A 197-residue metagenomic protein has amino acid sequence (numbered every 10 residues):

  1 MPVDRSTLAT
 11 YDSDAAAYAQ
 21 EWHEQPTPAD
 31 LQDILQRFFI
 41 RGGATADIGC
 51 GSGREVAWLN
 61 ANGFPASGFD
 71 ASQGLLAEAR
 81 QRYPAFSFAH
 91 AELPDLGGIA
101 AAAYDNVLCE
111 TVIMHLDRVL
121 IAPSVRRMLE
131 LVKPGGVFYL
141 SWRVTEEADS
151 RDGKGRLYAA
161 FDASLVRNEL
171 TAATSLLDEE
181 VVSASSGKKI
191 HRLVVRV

Functional and structural regions predicted by a protein language model:
M1-A46, G51-A100, L116-P123, R127 (+1 more regions): Class I (Rossmann-like) S-adenosyl-L-methionine-dependent methyltransferase catalytic domain, capturing the SAM-binding
L108: A conserved beta-strand element that flanks and buttresses the S-adenosyl-L-methionine
T111-H115: Short catalytic micro-motifs in class I SAM-dependent methyltransferases
E130: Short, conserved loop/helix-junction motifs that constitute active-site signature segments in enzyme catalytic cores
